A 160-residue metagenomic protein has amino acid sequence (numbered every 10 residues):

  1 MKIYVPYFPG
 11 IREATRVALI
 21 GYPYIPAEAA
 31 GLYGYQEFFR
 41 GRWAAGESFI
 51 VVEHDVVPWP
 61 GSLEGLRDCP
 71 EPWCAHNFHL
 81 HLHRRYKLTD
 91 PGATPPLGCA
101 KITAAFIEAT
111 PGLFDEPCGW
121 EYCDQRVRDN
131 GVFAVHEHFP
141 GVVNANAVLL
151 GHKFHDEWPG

Functional and structural regions predicted by a protein language model:
M1-S48: N-terminal anchoring/stem segment of glycosyltransferases
Y4-P6, V52, E137: Short hydrophobic segments within beta-strands
Y7, E28, N77-F78, H138-P140 (+1 more regions): Residues at the C-termini of beta-strands that transition into short coil/loop
F8-R12, V56-P58, H81: Short acidic, S/G/P-rich loop/turn micro-motifs used as interaction or catalytic elements
R16, F39-R40, L63-L66, D124-D129: Short amphipathic alpha-helical segments and helix-helix/interface helices
G46-V57: Short beta-strand-to-loop acidic/aromatic patch adjacent to the donor-nucleotide binding site
W59-W120: Conserved catalytic core of nucleotide-sugar-dependent glycosyltransferases
L113-G160: C-terminal catalytic/acceptor-binding lobe
